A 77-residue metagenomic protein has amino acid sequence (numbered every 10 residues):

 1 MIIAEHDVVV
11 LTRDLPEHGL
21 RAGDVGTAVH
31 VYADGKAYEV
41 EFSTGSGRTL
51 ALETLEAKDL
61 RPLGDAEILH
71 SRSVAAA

Functional and structural regions predicted by a protein language model:
I3-A66: Basic/aromatic-rich interaction segments and small domains that mediate binding to polyanionic partners
D65-A77: Long, low-complexity intrinsically disordered regions
